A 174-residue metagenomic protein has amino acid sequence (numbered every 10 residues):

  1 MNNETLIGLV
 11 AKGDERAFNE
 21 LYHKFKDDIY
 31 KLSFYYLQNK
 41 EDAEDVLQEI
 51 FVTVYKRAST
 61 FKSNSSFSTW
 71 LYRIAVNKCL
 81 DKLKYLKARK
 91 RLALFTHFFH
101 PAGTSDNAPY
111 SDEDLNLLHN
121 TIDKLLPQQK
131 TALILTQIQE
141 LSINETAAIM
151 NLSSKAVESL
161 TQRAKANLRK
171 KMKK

Functional and structural regions predicted by a protein language model:
M1-D28, D123, M150, K170 (+1 more regions): N-terminal module of bacterial RNA polymerase sigma factors
A11-E20, Y30-E49, S154, K174: Short, charged helix-capping/linker segments at alpha-helix termini
A11-K12, E49-S66, L86: Sigma70-family region 2
K31, D45-V52, S65-N77: Structural recognition of an alpha-helix C-terminal capping motif at a helix-to-coil junction
S59-K62, R73-A93: Arg/Lys-rich amphipathic alpha helix in sigma70-family domain 2
K84-K87, L125, K130, K165-K174: Short, Lys/Arg-enriched C-terminal cap helix and immediately downstream tail that follows
R89-L115, H119-N120, S142: Internal acidic/polar
N120-T131, L135, Q139-A156, K170: Helix-turn-helix DNA-binding module
